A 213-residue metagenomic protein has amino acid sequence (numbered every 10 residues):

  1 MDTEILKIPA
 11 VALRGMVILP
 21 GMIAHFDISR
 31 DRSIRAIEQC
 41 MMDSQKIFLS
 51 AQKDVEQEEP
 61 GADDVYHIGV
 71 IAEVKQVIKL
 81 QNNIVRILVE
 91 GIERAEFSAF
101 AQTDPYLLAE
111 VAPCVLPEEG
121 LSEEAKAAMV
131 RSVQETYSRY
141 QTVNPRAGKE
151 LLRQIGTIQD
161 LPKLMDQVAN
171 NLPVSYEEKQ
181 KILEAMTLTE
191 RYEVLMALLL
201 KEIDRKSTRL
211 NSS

Functional and structural regions predicted by a protein language model:
M1-R209: N-terminal low-complexity, acidic/polar interaction/targeting segments
N211-S213: Hydrophobic alpha-helical segments, chiefly the membrane-spanning helices and signal/signal-anchor peptides
